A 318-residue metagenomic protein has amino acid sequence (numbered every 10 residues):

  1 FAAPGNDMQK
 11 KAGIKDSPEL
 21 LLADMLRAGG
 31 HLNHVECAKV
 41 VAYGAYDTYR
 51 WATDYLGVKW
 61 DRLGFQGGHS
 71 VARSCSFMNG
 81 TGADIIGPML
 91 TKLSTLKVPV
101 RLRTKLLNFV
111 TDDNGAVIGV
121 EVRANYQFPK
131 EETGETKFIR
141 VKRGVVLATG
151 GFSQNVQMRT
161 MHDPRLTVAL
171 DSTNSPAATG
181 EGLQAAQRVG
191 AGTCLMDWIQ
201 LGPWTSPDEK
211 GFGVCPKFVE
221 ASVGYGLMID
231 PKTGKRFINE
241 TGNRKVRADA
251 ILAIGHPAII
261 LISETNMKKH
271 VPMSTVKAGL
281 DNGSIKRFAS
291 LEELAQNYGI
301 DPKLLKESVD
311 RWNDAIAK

Functional and structural regions predicted by a protein language model:
F1-P99, R103-N108, A116, L227-R236 (+2 more regions): Conserved N-terminal/central alpha/beta ligand/cofactor-binding core
P4-N6, R103-K105, V120-N125, K142-G144 (+6 more regions): Fold-independent oxyanion-binding glycine-rich loops and adjacent beta-strand/coil segments at enzyme active sites
V71, C75-S76, T136, T173-S175 (+2 more regions): Short Gly/Pro-enriched turn/cap motifs at secondary-structure boundaries
S74-M78, G115-I118, D208-P216: Short low-complexity, flexible loop/linker segments enriched in glycine and/or proline with clustered acidic
M78-T95, P99-Q157: Hydrophobic, small-residue-rich alpha-helical packing segments that form membrane-like cores
N108, L304-K318: A glycine-rich dinucleotide-binding beta-alpha-beta segment and adjacent secondary-structure elements that constitute
Q127-E209: Glycine-rich loop(s) and the adjacent beta-strand/alpha-helix scaffold that form part
L183-A185, V189-I300, L304: An anion/pyrophosphate-binding glycine-rich loop and adjacent beta-alpha core in soluble alpha-beta enzymes
